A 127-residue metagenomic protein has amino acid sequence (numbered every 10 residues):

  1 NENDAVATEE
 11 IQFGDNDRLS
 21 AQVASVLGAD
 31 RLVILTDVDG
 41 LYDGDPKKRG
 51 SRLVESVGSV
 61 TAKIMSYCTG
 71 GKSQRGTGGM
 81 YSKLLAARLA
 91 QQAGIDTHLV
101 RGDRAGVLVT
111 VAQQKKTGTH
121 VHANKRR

Functional and structural regions predicted by a protein language model:
N1-R127: C-terminal catalytic "cap/lid" subdomain
